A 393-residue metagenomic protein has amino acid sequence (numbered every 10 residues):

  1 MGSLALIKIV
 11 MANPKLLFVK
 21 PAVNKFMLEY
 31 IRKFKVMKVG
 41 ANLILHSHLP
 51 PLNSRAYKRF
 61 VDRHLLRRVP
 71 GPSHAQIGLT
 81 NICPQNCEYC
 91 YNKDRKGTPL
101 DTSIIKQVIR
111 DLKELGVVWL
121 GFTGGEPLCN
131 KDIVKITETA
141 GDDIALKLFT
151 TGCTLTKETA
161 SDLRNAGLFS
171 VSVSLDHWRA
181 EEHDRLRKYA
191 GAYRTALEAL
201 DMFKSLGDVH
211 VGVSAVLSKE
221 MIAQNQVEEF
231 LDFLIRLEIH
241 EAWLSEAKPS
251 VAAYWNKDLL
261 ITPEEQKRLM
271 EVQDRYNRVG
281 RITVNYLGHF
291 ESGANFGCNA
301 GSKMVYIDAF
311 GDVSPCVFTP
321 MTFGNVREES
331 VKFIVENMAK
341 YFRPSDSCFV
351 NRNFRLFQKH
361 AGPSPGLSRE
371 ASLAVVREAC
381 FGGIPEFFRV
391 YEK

Functional and structural regions predicted by a protein language model:
M1-R59, E370-K393: Membrane-proximal basic amphipathic "stem/tether" segments
M11, K20-L28, V36-K38, L49-S161: Conserved alpha-helical substructure of the radical SAM core
F26-M27, F318-K393: Flexible mid-to-C-terminal extensions adjoining Fe-S/redox cofactors in radical SAM and related proteins
P51-G71, G280, M321-F333, M338-A339: Short, charged low-complexity linear segments at domain edges
I82-N92, A300, P315-F318, D346-L356: Local cysteine-cluster metal-coordination motifs and their immediate loop/turn environment, predominantly Fe-S cluster
N92-P99, R185-G191, K257-I261: Short glycine-enriched, charge-decorated loop/helix-capping segments at active-site entrances that position
I105-F122, N130-S245: Radical SAM/AdoMet-radical enzyme domain recognition
Q226, S245-P315: A C-terminal junction/extension of Radical SAM enzymes
